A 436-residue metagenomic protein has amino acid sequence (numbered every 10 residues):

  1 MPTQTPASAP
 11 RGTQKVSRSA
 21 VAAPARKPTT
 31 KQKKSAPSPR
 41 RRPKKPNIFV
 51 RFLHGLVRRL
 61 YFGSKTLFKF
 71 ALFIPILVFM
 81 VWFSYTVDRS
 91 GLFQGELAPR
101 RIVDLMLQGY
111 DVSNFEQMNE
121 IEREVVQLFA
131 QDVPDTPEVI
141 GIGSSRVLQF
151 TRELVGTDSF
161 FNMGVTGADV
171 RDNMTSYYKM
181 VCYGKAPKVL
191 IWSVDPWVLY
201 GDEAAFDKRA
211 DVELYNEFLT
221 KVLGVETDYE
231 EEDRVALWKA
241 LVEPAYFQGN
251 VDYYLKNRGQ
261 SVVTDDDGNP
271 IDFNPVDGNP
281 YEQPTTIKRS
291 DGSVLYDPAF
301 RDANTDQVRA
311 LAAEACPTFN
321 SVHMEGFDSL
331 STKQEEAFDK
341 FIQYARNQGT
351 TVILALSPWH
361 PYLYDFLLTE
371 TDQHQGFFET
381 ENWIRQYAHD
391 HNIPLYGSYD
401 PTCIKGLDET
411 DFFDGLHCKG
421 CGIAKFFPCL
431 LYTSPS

Functional and structural regions predicted by a protein language model:
M1-R42: N-terminal targeting leaders characterized by basic, low-complexity, disordered sequences that direct proteins
K65-Y85: Hydrophobic membrane-insertion alpha-helices, especially the h-region of bacterial N-terminal signal peptides
D88-D104: Alpha-helical transmembrane signal-anchor/signal-peptide segments
T136-V225: Membrane-embedded segments
K208-Q348: Secreted/periplasmic serine-hydrolase-like ester/acetyl group-modifying domain
Y344-T371: Active-site segments of SGNH/GDSL-like serine hydrolases that catalyze O-acetyl group transfer/hydrolysis on lipids
Y362-G397: Substrate-gating cap/lid alpha-helix
Y432-S436: Conserved small/polar residues in nucleotide/adenosyl-binding loops
